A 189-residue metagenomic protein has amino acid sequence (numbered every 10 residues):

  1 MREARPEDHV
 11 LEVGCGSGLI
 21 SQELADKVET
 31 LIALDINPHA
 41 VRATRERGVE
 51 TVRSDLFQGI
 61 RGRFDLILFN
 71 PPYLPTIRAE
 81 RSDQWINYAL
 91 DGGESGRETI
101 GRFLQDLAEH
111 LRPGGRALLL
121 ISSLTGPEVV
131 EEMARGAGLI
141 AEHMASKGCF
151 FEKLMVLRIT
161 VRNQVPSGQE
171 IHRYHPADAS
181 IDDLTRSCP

Functional and structural regions predicted by a protein language model:
M1-E23, V41, D83, H143 (+1 more regions): SAM-dependent Rossmann-like transferase core, predominantly class I methyltransferases with a strong bias toward
M1-S82: Conserved SAM/SAH cofactor-binding pocket of Class I
K27, D83-N87, R135-A137: Glycine-rich, phosphate-binding/catalytic loops in enzymes
L34, G93, L120: Active-site-adjacent beta-strand anchor residues
Q58, G148, N163: Residue-level detector of flexible, active-site-proximal loop/helix-junction positions within diverse enzyme catalytic
P71-T99: Mobile active-site "lid"/loop adjacent to the S-adenosyl-L-methionine
G92, S146, V161: Active-site donor-binding loop signature of nucleotide-sugar glycosyltransferases
R97-V156: Conserved Class I SAM-dependent methyltransferase catalytic core
